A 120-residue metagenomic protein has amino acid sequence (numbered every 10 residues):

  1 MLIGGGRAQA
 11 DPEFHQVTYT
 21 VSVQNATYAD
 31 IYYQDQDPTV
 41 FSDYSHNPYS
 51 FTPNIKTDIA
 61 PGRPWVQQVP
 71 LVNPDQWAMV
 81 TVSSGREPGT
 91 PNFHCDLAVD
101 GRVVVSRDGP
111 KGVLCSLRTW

Functional and structural regions predicted by a protein language model:
L2-H15: C-terminal region of N-terminal signal peptides and the immediate post-cleavage residues of exported proteins
G5-A8, T20, H94-A98: Primarily hydrophobic membrane-targeting regions of prokaryotic envelope proteins
P12-F14, G62, T90: A general secondary-structure signal for short beta-strands and their flanking turns/coil in non-transmembrane regions
E13-Q24, N73-V80: Noncatalytic modules at the cell exterior or secretory-pathway interfaces, chiefly beta-strand-rich lectin/adhesion
A26-A29, P91-F93: Short beta-strand/loop motifs in extracellular/secreted proteins, especially within beta-sandwich accessory domains
Q34-E87: Mature extracytoplasmic domains of secretory-pathway proteins
D35, L117-W120: Short beta-strand-to-coil "C-cap" segments at the C-terminal boundary of structured domains/repeats, marking
W65-L117: Extracytosolic low-complexity repeat regions of secreted or lipid-anchored proteins
